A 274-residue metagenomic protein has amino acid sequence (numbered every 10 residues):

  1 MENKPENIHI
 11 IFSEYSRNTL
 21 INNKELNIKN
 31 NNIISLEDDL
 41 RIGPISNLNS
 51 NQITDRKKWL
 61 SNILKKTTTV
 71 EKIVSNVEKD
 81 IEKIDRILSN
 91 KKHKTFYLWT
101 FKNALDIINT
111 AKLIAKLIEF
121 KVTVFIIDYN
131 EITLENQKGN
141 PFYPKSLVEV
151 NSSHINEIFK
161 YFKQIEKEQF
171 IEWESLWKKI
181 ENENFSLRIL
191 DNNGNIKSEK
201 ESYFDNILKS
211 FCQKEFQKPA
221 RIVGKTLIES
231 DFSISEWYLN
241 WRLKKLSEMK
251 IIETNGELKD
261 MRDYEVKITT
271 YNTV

Functional and structural regions predicted by a protein language model:
M1-I73: A structured, charge-rich N-terminal accessory region that forms the first stable segment of a protein and links
K29-N30, K112-I126: A short alpha->loop->secondary-structure connector
K66-A111: Long, hydrophobic/aromatic-enriched structural stretches that serve as scaffold segments
P141-Q217, R221: A conserved mid-domain beta-alpha-beta active-site/ligand-binding segment of alpha/beta enzyme cores
V223-E236: Short helix-coil junctions and helix-kink-helix linkers
N240-K244: Short, hydrophobic-biased segments on the C-terminal half of alpha helices that form "recognition helices"
S247-L258: A short, conserved structural fragment
E257-V274: Short, cationic-aromatic polyanion-contact patches
